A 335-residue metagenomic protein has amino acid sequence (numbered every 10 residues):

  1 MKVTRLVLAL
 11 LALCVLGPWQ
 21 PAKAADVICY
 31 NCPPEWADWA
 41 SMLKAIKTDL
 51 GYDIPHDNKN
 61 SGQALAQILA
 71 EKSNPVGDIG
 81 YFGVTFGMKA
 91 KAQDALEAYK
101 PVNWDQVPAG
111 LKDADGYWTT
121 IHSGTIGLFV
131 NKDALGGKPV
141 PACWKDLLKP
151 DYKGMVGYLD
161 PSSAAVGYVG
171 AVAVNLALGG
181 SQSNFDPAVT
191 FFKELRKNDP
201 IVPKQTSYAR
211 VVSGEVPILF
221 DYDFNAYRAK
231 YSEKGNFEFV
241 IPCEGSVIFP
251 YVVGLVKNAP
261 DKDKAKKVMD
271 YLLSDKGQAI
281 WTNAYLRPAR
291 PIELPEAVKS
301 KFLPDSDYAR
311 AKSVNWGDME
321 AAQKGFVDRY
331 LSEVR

Functional and structural regions predicted by a protein language model:
V7-P18: Bacterial N-terminal signal peptides
P18-A24: Sec/Tat signal peptide C-region and signal peptidase I cleavage site
A24-M88: Early extracytoplasmic/lumenal segment of secretory-pathway proteins
C32-A40, V76-E215: Extracytoplasmic ligand-binding site segments that recognize negatively charged/polar headgroups
V84-K91, V212, P217-N236: A ligand-binding cleft/hinge motif common to bilobed small-molecule-binding domains
Q106-A109, G124, V189-E194, P200-I201 (+2 more regions): Periplasmic-binding protein-like
Y251, V256-A311: Mature extracytoplasmic/periplasmic domains
V298-R335: Extracellular/periplasmic bilobal clamshell ligand-binding domains
